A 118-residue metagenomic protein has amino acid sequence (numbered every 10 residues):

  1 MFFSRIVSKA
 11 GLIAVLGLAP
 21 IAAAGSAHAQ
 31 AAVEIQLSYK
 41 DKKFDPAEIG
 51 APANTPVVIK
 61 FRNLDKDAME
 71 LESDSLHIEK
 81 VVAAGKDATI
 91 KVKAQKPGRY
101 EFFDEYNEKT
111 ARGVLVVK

Functional and structural regions predicted by a protein language model:
F2-A14: Bacterial N-terminal signal peptides that target proteins for export
A22-Q30: Sec/Tat signal peptide C-region and signal peptidase I cleavage site
A31-N54: N-terminal edge beta-strand
V33, A83-K118: Extracellular/periplasmic metallocenter environments
P46-I49, H77-V81, K91: Beta-strand-rich interaction surfaces with strong enrichment in secreted/lumenal proteins
V57, D67-M69, A111-G113: Short beta-strand/loop motifs in extracellular/secreted proteins, especially within beta-sandwich accessory domains
F61-N63: Asparagine-centered strand-capping/turn motif at beta-strand->loop junctions
M69-S75: Change to "...patches in solvent-exposed regions of secreted, membrane-anchored, or virion-exposed structural
